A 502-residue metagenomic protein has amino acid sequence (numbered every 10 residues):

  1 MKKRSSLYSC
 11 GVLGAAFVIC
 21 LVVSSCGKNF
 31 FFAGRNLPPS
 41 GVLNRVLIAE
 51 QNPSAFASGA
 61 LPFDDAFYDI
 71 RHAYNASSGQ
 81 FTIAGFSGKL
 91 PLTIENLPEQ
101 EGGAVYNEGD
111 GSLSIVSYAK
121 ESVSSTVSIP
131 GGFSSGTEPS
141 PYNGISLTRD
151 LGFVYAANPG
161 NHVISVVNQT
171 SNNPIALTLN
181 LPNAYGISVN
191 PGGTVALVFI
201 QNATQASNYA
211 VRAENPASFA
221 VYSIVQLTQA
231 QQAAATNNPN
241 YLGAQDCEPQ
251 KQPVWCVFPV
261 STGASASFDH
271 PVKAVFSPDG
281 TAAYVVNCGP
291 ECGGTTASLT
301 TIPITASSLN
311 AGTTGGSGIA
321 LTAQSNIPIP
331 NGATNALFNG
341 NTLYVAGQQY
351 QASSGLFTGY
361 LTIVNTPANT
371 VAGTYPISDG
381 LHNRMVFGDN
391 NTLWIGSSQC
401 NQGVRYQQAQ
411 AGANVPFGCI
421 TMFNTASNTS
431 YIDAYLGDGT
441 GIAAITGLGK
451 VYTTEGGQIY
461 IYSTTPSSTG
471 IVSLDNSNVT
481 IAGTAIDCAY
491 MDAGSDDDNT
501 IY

Functional and structural regions predicted by a protein language model:
K2-L13: Bacterial N-terminal signal peptides that target proteins for export
A16-V18: Hydrophobic membrane-insertion alpha-helices, especially the h-region of bacterial N-terminal signal peptides
L21-S25: C-terminal motif of bacterial Sec signal peptides marking the signal peptidase cleavage site
C26-Y502: Predominantly soluble domains enriched in secretory-pathway, periplasmic, or organellar proteins
